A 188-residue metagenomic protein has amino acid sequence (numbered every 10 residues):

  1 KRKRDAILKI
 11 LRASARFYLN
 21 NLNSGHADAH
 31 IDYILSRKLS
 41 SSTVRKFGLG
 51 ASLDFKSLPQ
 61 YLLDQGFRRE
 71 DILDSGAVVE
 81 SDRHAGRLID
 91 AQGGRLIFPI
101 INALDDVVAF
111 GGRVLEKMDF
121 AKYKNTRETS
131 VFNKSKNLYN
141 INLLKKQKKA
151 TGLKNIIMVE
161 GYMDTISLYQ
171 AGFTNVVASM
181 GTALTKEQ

Functional and structural regions predicted by a protein language model:
K1-I7, L11-A13, F55-Q188: Phosphate-handling DNA/RNA-contact segment within nucleic-acid enzymes
R2-R4, L8-T43: Non-catalytic interaction/clamp surfaces of large macromolecular machines
